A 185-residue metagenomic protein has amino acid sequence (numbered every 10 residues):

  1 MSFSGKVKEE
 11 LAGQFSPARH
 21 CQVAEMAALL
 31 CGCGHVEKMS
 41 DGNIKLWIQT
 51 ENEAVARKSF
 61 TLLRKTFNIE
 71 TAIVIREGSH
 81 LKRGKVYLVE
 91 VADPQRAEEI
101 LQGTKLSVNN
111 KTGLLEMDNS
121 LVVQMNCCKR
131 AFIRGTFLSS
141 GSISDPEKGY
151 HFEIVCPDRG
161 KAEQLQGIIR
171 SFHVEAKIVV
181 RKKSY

Functional and structural regions predicted by a protein language model:
S2-T66, V74, L115-I168, F172: Intein-associated homing endonuclease modules of the LAGLIDADG/DOD-type, together with closely related HINT-family
I44, K85-V89, Y150, Y185: Short beta-strand micro-motifs in enzyme catalytic cores
K65-L114: A generic, well-ordered mixed alpha/beta core segment in the N-terminal half of proteins
T71, E175-V179: Short, well-structured beta-strand/strand-turn elements
S79-G84, I178-Y185: Beta-rich nucleic-acid/ligand-interaction surfaces
